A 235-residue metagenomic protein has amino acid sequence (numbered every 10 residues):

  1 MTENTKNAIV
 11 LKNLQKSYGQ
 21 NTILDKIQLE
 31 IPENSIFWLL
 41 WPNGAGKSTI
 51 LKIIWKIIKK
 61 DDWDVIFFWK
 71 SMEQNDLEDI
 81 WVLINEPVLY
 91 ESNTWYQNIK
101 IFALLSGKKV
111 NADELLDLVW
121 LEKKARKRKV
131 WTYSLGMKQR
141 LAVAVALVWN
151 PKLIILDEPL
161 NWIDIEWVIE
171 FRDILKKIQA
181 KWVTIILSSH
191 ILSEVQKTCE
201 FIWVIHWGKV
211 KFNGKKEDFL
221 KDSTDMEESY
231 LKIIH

Functional and structural regions predicted by a protein language model:
W55, D62-D76: Conserved ABC transporter NBD signature motif
K100, L104, K109-A125: Conserved ABC ATPase "signature" region
I154-E158: Catalytic Walker B motif of ABC-type/P-loop ATPase nucleotide-binding domains
V168-K181: Helical segment within the ABC ATPase nucleotide-binding domain
K209-L231: Conserved beta-strand-loop-alpha-helix hinge in the C-terminal portion of ABC ATPase nucleotide-binding domains
